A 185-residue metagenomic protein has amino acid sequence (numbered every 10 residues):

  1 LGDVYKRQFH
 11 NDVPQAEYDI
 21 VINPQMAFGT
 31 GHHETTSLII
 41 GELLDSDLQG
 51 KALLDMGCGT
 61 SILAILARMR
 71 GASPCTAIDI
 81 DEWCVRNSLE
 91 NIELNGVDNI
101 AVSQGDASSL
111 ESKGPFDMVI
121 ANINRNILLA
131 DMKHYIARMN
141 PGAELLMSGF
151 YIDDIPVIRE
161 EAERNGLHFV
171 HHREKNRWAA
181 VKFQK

Functional and structural regions predicted by a protein language model:
L1-Y5: Short, small-residue-biased leader/transition segments that mark boundaries at the very start of proteins
K6, N23, Q184: Residue-level detector of conserved, well-ordered beta-strand and adjacent loop positions that form binding/recognition
R7-N11: Short, polar loop motifs at secondary-structure junctions
D12-Q15, G29-G31: Short, well-ordered, mixed-charge alpha-helical segments that flank or form enzyme active sites
Y18-P24: A short, charged helix-loop
M26, T30-E111: Conserved SAM/SAH cofactor-binding pocket of Class I
G41, I80-K185: S-adenosylmethionine
